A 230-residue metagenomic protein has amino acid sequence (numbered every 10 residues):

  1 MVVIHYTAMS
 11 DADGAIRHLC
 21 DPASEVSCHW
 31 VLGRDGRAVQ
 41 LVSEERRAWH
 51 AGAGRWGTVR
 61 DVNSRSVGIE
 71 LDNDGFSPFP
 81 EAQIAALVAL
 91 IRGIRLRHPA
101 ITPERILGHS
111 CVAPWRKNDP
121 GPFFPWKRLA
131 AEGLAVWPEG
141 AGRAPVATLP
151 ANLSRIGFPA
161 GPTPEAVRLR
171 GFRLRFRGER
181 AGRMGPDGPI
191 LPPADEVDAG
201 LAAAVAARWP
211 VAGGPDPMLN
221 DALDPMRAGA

Functional and structural regions predicted by a protein language model:
M1-E104: Active-site-adjacent loop/helix surface patches within enzyme catalytic domains that shape the substrate-binding cleft
G52-G54, I84-A100, W115-A230: Cell-envelope/ECM-targeting effectors and their regulatory/trafficking segments
R105-R116: Acidic helix-start/capping segments at beta-turn-to-alpha-helix junctions
